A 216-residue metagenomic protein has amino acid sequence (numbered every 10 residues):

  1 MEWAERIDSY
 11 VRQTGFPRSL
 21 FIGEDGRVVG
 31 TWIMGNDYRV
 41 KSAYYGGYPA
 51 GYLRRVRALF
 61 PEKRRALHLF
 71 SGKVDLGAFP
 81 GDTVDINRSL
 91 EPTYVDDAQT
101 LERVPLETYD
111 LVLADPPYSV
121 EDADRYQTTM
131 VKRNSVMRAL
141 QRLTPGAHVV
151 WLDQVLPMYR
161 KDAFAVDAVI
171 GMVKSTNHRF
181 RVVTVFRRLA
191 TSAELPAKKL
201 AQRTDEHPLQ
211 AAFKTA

Functional and structural regions predicted by a protein language model:
M1-G77: S-adenosyl-L-methionine
R64-L101: SAM cofactor-binding core of SAM-dependent methyltransferases, primarily the Rossmann-like beta-alpha-beta module
G72, Y118-S119, V155-Y159: Short "lid" loop at the C-terminus of a central beta-strand within the Rossmann-like core of SAM-dependent
L76-G77, D122, Y159-R160: Glycine/Thr-rich phosphate-binding loops of Rossmann-like dinucleotide-binding domains
Q99-L113: A short acidic, Gly/Pro-enriched loop at the edge of an enzyme's catalytic core that lines a small-molecule cofactor
L111-R138: Mobile active-site "lid"/loop adjacent to the S-adenosyl-L-methionine
K132-V185: Conserved Class I SAM-dependent methyltransferase catalytic core
S175-A216: Core SAM-dependent methyltransferase catalytic element
